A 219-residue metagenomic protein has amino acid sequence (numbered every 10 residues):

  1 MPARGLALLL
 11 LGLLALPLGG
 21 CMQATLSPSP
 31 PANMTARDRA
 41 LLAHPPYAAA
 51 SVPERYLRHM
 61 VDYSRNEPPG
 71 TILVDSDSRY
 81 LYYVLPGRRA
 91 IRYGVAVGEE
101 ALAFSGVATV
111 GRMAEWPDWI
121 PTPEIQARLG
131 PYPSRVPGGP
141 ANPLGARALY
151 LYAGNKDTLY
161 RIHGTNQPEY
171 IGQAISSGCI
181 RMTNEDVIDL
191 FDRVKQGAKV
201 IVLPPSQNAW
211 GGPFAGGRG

Functional and structural regions predicted by a protein language model:
P2-G5, L9-G219: N-terminal pre-domains immediately preceding structured catalytic cores
